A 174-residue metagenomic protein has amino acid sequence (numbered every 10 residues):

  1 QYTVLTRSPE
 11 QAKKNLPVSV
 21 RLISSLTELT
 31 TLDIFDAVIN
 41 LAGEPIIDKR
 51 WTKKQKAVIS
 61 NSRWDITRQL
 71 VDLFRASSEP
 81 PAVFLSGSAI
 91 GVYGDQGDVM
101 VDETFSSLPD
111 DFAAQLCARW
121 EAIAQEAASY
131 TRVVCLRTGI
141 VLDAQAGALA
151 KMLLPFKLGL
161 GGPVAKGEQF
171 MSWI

Functional and structural regions predicted by a protein language model:
Q1: N-terminal Rossmann NAD(P)H-binding glycine-rich loop of SDR-like oxidoreductase domains
L5, L41-A42, F84-I90, L136-T138: SDR active-site strand-loop-helix element
L5-A12: Short, polar loop motifs at secondary-structure junctions
Q11, S19-Q69: NAD(P)H-binding glycine-rich loop region in Rossmannoid oxidoreductase-like domains and their noncatalytic homologs
N15, D48-K54, D95-D98, G167: Conserved catalytic-core motifs of eukaryotic protein kinase domains, centered on the activation segment
N61, D65, G97-C135: Catalytic helix-loop patch of NAD(P)-dependent Rossmann-fold dehydrogenases
T67-D111: Conserved Rossmann-fold NAD(P)-dependent oxidoreductase catalytic core, especially the SDR/UDP-sugar
A118, A128, R132-C135, G139-S172: NAD(P)-dependent short-chain dehydrogenase/reductase
